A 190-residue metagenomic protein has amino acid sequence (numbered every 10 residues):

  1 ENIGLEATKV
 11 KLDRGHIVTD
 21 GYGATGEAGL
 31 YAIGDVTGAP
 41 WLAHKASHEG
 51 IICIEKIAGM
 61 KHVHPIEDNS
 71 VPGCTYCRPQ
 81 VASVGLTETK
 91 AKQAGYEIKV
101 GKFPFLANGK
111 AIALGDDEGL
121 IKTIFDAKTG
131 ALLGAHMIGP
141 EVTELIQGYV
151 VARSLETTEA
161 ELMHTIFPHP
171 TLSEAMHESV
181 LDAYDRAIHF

Functional and structural regions predicted by a protein language model:
E1-K61: FAD-site-proximal beta/loop scaffold in flavoenzymes
K11-D13, M60-S70, Y96-G101: A short alpha-helix-loop-beta-strand transition element characteristic of N-terminal alpha/beta dinucleotide-binding
Y22-T25, V63, E141, S154: A generic short alpha-helical patch detector that favors 3-5-residue windows in or near N-terminal regions
A24-T25, G29, E67-D68, A113-G115 (+1 more regions): Solvent-exposed alpha-helices and their adjacent loops that cap or buttress functional pockets in soluble metabolic
G29, V71-P72, L133: Short amphipathic alpha-helical segments
P40-S47, C53-K90: Rossmann-like dinucleotide-binding cores of NAD(P)H-dependent redox enzymes
A58, C77-F190: Flexible, glycine-rich terminal cap/loop adjacent to redox cofactors in electron-transfer oxidoreductases
